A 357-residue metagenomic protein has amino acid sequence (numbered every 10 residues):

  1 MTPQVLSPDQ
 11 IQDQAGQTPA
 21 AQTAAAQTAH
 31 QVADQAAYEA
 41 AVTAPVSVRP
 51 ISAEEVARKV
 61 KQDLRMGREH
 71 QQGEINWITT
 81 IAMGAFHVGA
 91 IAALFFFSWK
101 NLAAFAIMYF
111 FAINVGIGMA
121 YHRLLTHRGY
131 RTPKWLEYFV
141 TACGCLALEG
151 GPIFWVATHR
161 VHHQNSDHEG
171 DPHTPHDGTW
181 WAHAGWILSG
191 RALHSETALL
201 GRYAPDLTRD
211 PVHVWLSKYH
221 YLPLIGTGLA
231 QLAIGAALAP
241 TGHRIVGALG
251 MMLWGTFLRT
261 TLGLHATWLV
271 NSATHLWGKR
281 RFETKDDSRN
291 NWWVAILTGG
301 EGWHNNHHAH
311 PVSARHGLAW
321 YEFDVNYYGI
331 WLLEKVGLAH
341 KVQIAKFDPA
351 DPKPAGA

Functional and structural regions predicted by a protein language model:
M1-W268, S313-A357: Non-catalytic, topology-defining segments of multipass membrane proteins
N114-V115, A120-L124, A295-N306: Pore-loop/selectivity-filter region of tetrameric P-loop cation channels
R123, S272, L276, H308: Catalytic glutamate of the conserved HExxH
A204-P211, A248, W277-W303, A309-H310: Active-site-proximal inter-transmembrane loops
G263-R281: C-terminal accessory segments of proteins
